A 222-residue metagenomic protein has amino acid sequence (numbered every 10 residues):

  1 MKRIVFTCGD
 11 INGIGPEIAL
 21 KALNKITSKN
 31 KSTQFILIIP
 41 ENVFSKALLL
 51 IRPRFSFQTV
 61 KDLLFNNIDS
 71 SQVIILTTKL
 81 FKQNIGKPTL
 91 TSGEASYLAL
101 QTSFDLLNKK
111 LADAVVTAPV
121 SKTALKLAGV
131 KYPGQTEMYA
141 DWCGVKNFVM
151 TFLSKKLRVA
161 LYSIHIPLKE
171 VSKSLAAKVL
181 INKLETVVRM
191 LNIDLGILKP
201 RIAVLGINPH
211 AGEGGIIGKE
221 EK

Functional and structural regions predicted by a protein language model:
M1-Q135, K178-K222: Contiguous, glycine/small-aliphatic-enriched amphipathic segments in soluble metabolic enzymes
V130, G134-L168: Flexible loop/hinge segments that line or gate small-molecule binding clefts
M138-D141, V145-K146, I166-N192: Active-site glycine-rich loop that binds ribose-phosphate moieties when present
